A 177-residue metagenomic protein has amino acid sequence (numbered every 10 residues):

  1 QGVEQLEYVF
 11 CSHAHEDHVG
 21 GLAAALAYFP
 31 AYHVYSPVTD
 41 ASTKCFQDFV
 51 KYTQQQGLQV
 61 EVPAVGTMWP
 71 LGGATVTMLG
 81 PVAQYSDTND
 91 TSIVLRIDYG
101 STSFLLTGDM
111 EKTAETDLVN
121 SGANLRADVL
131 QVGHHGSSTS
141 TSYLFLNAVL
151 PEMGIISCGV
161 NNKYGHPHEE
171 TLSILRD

Functional and structural regions predicted by a protein language model:
Q1-D177: Non-globular, low-confidence helical/coil segments that flank catalytic cores
